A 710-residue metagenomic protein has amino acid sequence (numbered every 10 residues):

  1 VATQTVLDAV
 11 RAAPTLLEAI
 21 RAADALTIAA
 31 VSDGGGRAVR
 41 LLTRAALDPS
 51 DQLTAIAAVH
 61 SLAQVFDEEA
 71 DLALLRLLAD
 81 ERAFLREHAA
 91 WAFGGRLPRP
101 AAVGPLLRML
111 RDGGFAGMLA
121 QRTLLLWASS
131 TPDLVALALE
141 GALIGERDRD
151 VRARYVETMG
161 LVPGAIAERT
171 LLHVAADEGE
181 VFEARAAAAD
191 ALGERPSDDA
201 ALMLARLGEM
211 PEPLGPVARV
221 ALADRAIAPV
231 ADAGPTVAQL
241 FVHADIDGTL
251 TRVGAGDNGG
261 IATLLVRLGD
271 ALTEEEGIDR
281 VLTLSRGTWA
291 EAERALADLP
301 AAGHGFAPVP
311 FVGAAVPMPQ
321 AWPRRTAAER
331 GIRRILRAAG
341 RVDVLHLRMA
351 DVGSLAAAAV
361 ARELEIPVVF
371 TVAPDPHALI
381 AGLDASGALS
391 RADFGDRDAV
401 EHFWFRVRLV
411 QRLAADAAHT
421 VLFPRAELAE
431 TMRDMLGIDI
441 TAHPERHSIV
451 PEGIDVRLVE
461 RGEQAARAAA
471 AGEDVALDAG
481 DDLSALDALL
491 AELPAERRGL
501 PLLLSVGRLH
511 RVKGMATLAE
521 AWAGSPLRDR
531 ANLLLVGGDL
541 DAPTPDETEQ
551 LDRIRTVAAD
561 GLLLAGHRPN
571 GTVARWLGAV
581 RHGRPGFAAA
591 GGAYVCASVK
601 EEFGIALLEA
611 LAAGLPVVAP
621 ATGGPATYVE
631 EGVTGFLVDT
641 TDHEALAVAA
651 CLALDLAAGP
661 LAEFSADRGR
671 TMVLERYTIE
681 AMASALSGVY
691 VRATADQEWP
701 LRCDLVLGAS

Functional and structural regions predicted by a protein language model:
A2-A46, S50-T54, A63-L74, D80-A83 (+11 more regions): Catalytic cores of nucleotide-sugar-dependent glycosyltransferases that transfer UDP/GDP/TDP-activated
I56, E87, M118-L124: Sequence termini and other peripheral, non-core segments
